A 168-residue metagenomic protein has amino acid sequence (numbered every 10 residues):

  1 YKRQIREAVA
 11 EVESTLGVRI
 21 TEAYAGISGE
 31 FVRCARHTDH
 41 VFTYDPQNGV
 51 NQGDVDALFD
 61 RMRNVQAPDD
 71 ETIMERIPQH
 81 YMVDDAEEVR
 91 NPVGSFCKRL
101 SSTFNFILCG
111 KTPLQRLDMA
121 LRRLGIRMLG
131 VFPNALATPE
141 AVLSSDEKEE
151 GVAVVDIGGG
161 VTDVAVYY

Functional and structural regions predicted by a protein language model:
K2-V154: Nucleotide/phosphate-binding catalytic cleft detector across ATP-hydrolyzing and phosphate-transferring enzymes
I27-S28, V154-V161, Y167-Y168: A short acidic Gly-Thr/Ser loop motif
H37-T38, V166-Y168: Short amphipathic alpha-helical segments
